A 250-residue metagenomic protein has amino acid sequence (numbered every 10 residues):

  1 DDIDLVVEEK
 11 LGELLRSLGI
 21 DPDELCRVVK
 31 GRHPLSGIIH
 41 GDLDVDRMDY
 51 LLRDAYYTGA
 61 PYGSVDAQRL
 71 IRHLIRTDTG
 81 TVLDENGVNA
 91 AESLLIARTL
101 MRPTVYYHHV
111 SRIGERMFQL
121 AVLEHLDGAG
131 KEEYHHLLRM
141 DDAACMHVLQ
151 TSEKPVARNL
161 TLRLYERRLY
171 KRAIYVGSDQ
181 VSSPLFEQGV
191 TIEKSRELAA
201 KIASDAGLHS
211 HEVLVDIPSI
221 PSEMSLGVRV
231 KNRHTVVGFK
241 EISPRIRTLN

Functional and structural regions predicted by a protein language model:
D2-N250: Histidine-centered, transition-metal-coordinating active-site segments
